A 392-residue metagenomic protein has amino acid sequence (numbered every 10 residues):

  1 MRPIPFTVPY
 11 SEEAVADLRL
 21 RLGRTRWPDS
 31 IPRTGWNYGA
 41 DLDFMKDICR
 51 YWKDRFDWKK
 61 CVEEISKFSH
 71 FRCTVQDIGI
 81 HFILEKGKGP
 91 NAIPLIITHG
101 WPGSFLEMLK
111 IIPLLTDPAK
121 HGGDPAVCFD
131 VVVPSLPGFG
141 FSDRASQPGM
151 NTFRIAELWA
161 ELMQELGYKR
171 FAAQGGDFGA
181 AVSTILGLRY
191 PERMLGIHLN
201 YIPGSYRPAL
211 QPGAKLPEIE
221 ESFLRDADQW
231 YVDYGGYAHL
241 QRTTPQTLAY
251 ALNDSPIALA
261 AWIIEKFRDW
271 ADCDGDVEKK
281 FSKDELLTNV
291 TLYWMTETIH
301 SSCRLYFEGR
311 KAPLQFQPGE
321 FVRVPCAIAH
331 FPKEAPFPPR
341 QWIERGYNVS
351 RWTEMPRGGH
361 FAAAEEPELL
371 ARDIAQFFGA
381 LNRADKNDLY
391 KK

Functional and structural regions predicted by a protein language model:
M1-A16, R21-L22, R26, L195-T291: Alpha/beta-hydrolase
A14-G87, N91, E285, W294-E297 (+1 more regions): Non-catalytic accessory segments flanking enzyme active sites
K60, H121-G123, V127, L136-M150 (+2 more regions): Glycine-rich "HGGG/HGxG" loop immediately N-terminal to the catalytic nucleophile of the alpha/beta-hydrolase
A92-G100: Short beta-strand element of the alpha/beta-hydrolase
W101-P113: The serine-hydrolase catalytic nucleophile loop
L114, P118-H121, C128, L166-S222: Conserved hydrolase catalytic core segment
Q147-E165: Alpha/beta-hydrolase active-site loop
Q241-K392: C-terminal subdomain of alpha/beta-hydrolase-fold enzymes, centered on the catalytic histidine and its supporting
